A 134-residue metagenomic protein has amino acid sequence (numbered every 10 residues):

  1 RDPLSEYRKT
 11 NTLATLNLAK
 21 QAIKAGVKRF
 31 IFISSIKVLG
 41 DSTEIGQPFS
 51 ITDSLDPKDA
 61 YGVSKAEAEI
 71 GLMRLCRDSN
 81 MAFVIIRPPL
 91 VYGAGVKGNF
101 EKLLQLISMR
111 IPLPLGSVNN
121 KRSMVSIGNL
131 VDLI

Functional and structural regions predicted by a protein language model:
R1-T10, Q21-K24, L39-D41: NAD(P)H-binding glycine-rich loop region in Rossmannoid oxidoreductase-like domains and their noncatalytic homologs
S5-E6, S35-K58, R74-D78: Active-site "gating" loop of Rossmann-like NAD(P)-dependent oxidoreductase/epimerase domains
E6-N17, V63-S64, V125: Glycine-rich NAD(P)-binding loop of the Rossmann-fold in SDR/ketoreductase-type enzymes
F30-I36, S42, I86-P88: SDR active-site strand-loop-helix element
D56-V84: Active-site Tyr-X1-5-Lys
M81-K102: Flexible, glycine-rich beta-alpha linker
V96-K102, G116-I134: Substrate-positioning beta->alpha
